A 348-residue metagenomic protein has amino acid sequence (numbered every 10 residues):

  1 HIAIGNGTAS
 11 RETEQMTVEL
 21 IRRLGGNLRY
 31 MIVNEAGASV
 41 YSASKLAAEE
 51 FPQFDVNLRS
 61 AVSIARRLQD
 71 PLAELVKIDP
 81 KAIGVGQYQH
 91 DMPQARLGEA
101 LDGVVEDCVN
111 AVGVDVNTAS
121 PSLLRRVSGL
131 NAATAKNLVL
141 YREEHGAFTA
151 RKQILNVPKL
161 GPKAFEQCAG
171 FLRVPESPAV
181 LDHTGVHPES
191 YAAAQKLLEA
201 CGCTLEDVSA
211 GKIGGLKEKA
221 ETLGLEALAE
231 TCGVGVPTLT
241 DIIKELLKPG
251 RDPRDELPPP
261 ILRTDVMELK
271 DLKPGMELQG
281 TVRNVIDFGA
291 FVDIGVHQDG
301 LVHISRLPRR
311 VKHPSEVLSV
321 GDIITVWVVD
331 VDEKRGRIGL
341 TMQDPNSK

Functional and structural regions predicted by a protein language model:
H1, A73-E74, G336: Flexible helix-coil linker/hinge segments at domain or subdomain boundaries
H1-Q53, A61: Duplex nucleic acid-engaging cores and interfaces of nucleic-acid transaction enzymes
G7-A9, I32-V40, K81-Q94, N156-P162 (+3 more regions): A glycine-rich phosphate-binding loop feature that marks nucleotide/adenosyl-phosphate handling sites
S10, A147, E333-R335: A cross-taxa feature marking solvent-exposed loop/turn segments within ectodomains of secreted and single-pass membrane
V33-N34, N117, D293: Non-cysteine beta-strand/loop elements that form the S-adenosyl-L-methionine
E49-A147, Q153, P162-L198, V236-T264 (+2 more regions): Long, highly charged, low-complexity intrinsically disordered interaction regions that mediate electrostatic DNA/RNA
L172-K348: Single-stranded RNA-binding regions, centering on S1/OB-family and related RNA-binding modules
